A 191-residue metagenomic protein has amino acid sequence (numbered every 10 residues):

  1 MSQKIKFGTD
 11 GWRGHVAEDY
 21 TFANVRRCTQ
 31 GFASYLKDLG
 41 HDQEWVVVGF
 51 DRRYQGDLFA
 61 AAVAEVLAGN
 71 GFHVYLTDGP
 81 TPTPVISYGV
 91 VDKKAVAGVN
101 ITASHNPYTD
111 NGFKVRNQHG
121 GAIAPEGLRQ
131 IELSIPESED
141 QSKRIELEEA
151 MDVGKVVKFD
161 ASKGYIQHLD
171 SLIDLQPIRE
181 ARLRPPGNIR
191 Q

Functional and structural regions predicted by a protein language model:
M1-S2, N111-Q191: Gly/Ser/Thr-enriched, mixed-charge loops and adjacent short helices that form phosphate/oxyanion-binding elements
M1-T29: Positively charged, low-complexity intrinsically disordered leader regions
H15, W45-D51, R184-Q191: Short glycine-rich or small-residue beta-strand-to-loop segments that form or flank ligand, phosphate, metal/Fe-S
T21-T29, P82, K158-I166: Phosphate/oxyanion-binding active-site loops and adjacent basic polyanion-contact surfaces
R26, L58-A61, R190-Q191: Short, acidic loop-beta-alpha module within alpha/beta folds
T29-V46, L175-R182: Glycine-rich phosphate/diphosphate-binding loops that line cofactor/substrate pockets in enzymes
G31-S34, D38, E65, G69 (+3 more regions): A generic structural signal for well-ordered alpha-helical segments enriched in polar/charged residues
A33, H41-G121: Ferredoxin-reductase
